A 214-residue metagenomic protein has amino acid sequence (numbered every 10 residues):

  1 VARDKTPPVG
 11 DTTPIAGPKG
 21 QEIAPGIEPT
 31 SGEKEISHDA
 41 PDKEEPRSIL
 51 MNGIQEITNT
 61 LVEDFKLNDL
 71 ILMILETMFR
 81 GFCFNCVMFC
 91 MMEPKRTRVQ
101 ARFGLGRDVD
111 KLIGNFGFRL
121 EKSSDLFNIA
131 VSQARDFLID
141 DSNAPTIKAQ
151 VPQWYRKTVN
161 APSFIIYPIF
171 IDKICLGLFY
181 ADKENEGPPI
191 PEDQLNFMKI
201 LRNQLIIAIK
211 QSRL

Functional and structural regions predicted by a protein language model:
V1-R47: Metal-dependent nucleotide-binding catalytic modules
S37-P41, N52-D69, T77: Short regulatory/linker helices and ligand/cofactor-binding micro-motifs at input modules
K43-E45, K183-L201, A208-S212: Regulatory loop-to-helix N-cap segments in sensory/regulatory domains that couple ligand/signal detection
D64-A101: Helix-loop-beta substructure at the N-terminus of cytosolic sensory domains that couple signal/ligand detection
C90-F118, K122: GAF sensory/regulatory domain recognition with acknowledged cross-activation on helical regulatory dimers
D110-I147: Regulatory sensory and allosteric helical modules in signal-transduction proteins and certain transcription factors
S142-P162: Signal-transducing coupling segments at domain and membrane junctions
P162-F170: A short, aliphatic-rich beta-strand micro-motif
